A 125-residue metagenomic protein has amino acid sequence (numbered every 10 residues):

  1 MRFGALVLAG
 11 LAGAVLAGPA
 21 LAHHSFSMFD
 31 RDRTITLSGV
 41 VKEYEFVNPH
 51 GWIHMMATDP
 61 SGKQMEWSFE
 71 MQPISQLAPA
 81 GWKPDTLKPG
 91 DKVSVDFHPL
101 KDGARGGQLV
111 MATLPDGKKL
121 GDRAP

Functional and structural regions predicted by a protein language model:
M1-L8: Bacterial N-terminal signal peptides that target proteins for export
L21-I35: Short boundary/loop segments of OB/S1/cold-shock single-stranded nucleic-acid-binding domains
G39-V41: Conserved hydrophobic positions within beta-strands
V47-T58: Short aromatic-glycine-enriched beta-strand elements
M71-P79: Short, structured beta-strand/loop micro-motifs enriched in basic residues and often containing a Trp
P79-S94: Short nucleic-acid-contacting surface segments enriched for D/E, G, S/T with interspersed K/R
L100-R123: OB-fold/S1-family single-stranded nucleic acid-binding modules
